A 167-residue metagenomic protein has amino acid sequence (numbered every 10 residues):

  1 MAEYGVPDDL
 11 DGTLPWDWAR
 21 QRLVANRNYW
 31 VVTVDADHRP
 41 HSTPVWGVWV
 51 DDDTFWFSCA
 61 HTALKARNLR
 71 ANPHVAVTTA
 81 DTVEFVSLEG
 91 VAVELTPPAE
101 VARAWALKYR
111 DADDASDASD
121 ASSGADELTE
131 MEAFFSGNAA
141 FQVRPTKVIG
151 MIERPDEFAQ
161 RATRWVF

Functional and structural regions predicted by a protein language model:
M1-T13, E84-F167: Charged, gly/pro-rich active-site loop segments
E3-W30: Short, basic/aromatic recognition patches
P15-W18, K65, V101: Hydrophobic alpha-helical segments typical of transmembrane helices and their membrane-interface/capping positions
R20-Q21, G47, R67, M131-A133: Short secondary-structure boundary/capping segments
Q21, D37, A80-T82, A133: Generic marker of residues within folded, mature protein domains
A25, H41, A71, F135-G137 (+1 more regions): Residues that act as N-cap/strand-start positions at coil-to-secondary-structure junctions
N26-H61, R67-L69, V75-A80, S87-E89: Short beta-strand segments
R70-V75, L107-D111: Short, intrinsically disordered, mixed-charge
